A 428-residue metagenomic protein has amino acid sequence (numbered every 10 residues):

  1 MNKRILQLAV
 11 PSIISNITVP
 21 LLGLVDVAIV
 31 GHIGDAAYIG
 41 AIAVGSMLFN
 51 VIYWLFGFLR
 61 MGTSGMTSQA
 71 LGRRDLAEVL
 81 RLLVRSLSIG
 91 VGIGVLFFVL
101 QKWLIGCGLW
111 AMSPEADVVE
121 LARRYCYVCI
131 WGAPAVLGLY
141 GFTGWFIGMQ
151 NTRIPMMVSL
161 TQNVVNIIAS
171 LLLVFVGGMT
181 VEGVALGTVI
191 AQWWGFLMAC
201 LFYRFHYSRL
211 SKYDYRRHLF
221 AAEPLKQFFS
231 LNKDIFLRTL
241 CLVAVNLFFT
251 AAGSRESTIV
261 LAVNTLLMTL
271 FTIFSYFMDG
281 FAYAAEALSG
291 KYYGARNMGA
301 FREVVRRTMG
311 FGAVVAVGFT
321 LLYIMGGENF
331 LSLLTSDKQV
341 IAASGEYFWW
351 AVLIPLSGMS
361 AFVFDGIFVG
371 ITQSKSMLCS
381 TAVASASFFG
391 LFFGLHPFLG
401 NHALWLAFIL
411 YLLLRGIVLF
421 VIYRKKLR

Functional and structural regions predicted by a protein language model:
M1-A9, T67-P134, V165-I168, V176-F236 (+2 more regions): Short alpha-helical transmembrane segments in multi-pass integral membrane proteins
I13-G65, C129-V136, K226-K291, G312-F319 (+3 more regions): Transmembrane helix-bundle signature of multi-pass secondary active exporters and lipid flippases
V19, G23, V27, G31 (+11 more regions): Juxtamembrane/transmembrane-helix interface segments of polytopic membrane transporters
L21-L24, H32-A36, A70-R73, G148-M149 (+5 more regions): Helix-loop interface residues and adjacent transmembrane-helix termini in multi-pass membrane transporters, primarily
L24-A28, G141-W145, I167-L172, C200 (+6 more regions): Alpha-helical transmembrane segments of multipass membrane proteins
I39-V99, V136-I154, V263-M325, M359-T372 (+1 more regions): Small-residue-rich hydrophobic transmembrane alpha-helices
R60, V128-G148, P155-N166, V184-C200 (+4 more regions): Short runs within selected transmembrane alpha-helices of multi-pass transporters and secretion channels
